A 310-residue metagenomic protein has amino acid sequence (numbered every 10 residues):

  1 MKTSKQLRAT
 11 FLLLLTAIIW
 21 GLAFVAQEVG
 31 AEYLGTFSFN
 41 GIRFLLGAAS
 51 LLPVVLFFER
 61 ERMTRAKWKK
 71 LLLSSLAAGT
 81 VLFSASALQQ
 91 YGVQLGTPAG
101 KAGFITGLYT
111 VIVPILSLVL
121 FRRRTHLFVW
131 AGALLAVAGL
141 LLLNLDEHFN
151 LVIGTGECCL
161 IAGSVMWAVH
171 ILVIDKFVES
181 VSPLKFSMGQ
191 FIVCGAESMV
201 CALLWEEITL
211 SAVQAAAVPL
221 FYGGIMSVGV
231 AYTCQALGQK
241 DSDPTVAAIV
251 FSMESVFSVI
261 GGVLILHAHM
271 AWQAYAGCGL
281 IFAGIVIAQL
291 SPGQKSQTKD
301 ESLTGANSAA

Functional and structural regions predicted by a protein language model:
M1-G41, T80, L88, F149-K176 (+1 more regions): Glycine-/small-residue-enriched transmembrane alpha-helix faces in small-molecule transporters and effluxers
L7-L12, S38-F57, L72-A77, V129-L135 (+2 more regions): Hydrophobic alpha-helical transmembrane segments of multi-pass integral membrane proteins, especially transporters
A17, N40-I42, A102-L108, V173-A196 (+1 more regions): Helix-helix packing/entry segments at the starts of transmembrane helices
G21, V25, G79, F83-A87 (+7 more regions): Hydrophobic/small/kink-forming positions within alpha-helical transmembrane segments of polytopic membrane proteins
A23, V55-I105, L142, G224-S242: Specific transmembrane alpha-helical segments of multi-pass solute transporters/efflux pumps, especially DMT/EamA
G30, F39, R43, G92 (+8 more regions): Hydrophobic/aromatic residues within transmembrane alpha-helices of multi-pass small-molecule transporters
S50-F57, Y109-A131, V256-Y275: C-terminal transmembrane-helix exit sites in multi-pass transporters
L51, T125-L145, S164, S198 (+3 more regions): Hydrophobic transmembrane alpha-helices of multi-pass small-molecule transport proteins
